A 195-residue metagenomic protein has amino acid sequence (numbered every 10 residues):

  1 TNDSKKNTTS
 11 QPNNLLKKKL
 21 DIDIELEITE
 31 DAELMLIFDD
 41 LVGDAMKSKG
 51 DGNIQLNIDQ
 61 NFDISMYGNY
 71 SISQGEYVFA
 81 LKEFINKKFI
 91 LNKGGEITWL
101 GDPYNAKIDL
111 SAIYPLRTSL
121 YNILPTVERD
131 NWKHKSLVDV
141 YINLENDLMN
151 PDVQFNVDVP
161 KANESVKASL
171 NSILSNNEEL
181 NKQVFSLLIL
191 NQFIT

Functional and structural regions predicted by a protein language model:
T1-T195: Strand-loop-strand
